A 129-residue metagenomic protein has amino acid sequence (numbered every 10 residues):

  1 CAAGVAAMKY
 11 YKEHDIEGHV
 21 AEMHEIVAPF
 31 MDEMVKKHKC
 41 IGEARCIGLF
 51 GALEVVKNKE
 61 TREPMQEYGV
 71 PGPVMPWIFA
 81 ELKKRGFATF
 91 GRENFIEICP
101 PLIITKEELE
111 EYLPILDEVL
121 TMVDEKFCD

Functional and structural regions predicted by a protein language model:
C1-D129: Conserved N-terminal phosphate-binding loop of PLP-dependent enzymes in the Aspartate aminotransferase
